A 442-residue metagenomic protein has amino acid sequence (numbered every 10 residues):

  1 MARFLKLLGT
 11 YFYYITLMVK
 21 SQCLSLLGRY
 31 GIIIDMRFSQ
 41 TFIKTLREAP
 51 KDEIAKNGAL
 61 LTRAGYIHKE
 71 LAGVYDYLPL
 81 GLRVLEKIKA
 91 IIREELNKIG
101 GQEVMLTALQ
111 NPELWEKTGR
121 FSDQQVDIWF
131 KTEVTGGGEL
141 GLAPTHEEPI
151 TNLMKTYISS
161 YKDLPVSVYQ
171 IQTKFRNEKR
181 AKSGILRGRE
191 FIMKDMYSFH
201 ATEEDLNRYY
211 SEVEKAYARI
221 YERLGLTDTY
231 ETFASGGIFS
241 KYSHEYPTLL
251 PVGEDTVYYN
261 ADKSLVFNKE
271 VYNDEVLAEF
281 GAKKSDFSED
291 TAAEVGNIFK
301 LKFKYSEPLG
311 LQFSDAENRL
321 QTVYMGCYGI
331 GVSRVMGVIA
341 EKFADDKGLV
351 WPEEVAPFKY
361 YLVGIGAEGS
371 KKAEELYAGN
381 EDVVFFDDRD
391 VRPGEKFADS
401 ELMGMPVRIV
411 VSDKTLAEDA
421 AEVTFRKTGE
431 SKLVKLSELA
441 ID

Functional and structural regions predicted by a protein language model:
A2, K20-C23, Y30: Intrinsically disordered, low-complexity segments enriched in serine/proline and basic residues
L5, F12-Y13, L24: Short hydrophobic targeting helices and cationic amphipathic motifs that mediate membrane/organellar targeting
G9, G28-G31: Residue-identity detector for glycine
Y14-I15, G31: Short terminal hydrophobic/aromatic SLiMs and anchors at protein ends
Y30-D442: NTP/phosphate- and nucleic-acid-binding module
